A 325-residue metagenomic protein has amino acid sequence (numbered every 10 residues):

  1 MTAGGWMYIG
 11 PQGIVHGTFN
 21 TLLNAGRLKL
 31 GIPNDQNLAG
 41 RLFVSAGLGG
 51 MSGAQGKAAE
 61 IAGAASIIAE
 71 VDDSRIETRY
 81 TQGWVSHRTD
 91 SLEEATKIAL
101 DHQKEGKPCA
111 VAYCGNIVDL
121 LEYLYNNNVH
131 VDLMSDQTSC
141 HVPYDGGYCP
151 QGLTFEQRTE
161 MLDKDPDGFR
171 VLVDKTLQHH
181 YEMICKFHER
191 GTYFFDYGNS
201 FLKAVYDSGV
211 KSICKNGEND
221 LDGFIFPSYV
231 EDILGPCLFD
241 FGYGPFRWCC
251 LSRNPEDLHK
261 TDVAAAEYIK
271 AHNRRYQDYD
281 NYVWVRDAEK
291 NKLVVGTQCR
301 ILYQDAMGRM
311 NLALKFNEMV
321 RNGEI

Functional and structural regions predicted by a protein language model:
M1, A95, S139-V142, G146 (+1 more regions): Patatin-like phospholipase A catalytic core
A3-W6, G10-N20, A39-L42, L48-K104 (+3 more regions): Catalytic or ion-translocation cores adjacent to nucleophile or general acid/base/metal-coordination motifs in diverse
T18-G40: A short, basic/flexible loop-to-alpha-helix module at the beginning of a structural domain
I32-L38, E60, E77-T78, D101-G106 (+3 more regions): Solvent-exposed alpha-helices and their adjacent loops that cap or buttress functional pockets in soluble metabolic
S45, I68-A69, V111-Y113, L133-D136 (+1 more regions): General beta-strand structural signal in soluble alpha/beta enzymes
Q55-A58, E122-L124, M183, K315: A short acidic, amphipathic alpha-helical/loop segment
A64, K107-C109, T192: Short, well-ordered coil/turn segments that N-cap beta-strands
A110-T138, D145: Active-site/ligand-binding-proximal alpha/beta "capping" segment
